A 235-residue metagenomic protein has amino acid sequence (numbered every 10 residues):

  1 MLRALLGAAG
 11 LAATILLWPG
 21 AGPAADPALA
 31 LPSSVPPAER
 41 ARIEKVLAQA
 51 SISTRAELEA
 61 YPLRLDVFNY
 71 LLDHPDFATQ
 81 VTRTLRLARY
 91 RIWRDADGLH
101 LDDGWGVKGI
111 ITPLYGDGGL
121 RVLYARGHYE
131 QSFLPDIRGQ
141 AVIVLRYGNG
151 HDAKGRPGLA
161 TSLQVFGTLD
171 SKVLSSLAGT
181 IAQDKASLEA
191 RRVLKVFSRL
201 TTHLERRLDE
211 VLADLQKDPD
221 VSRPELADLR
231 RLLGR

Functional and structural regions predicted by a protein language model:
M1-R3: N-terminal secretory signal peptides that target proteins for export/translocation
G7-L17: Bacterial N-terminal signal peptides
G22-A96: Hydrophobic ligand-binding cavity/cleft-lining segments
A25-V35, V144-R235: Terminal "cap-and-tail" regions of soluble proteins that handle hydrophobic small molecules
I52-E57, R64-V67, G119-R121, G139-A141 (+1 more regions): Envelope-exposed proteins and targeting segments
L58-D66, L72, P135-D136, T180 (+2 more regions): Soluble non-cytosolic domains of exported or imported proteins
L72, R83-T84, D103-W105, Y115 (+3 more regions): A mature extracytoplasmic/lumenal domain signature
I92-L145: Glycine-rich portal/gate segments that line the openings of hydrophobic small-molecule binding cavities
